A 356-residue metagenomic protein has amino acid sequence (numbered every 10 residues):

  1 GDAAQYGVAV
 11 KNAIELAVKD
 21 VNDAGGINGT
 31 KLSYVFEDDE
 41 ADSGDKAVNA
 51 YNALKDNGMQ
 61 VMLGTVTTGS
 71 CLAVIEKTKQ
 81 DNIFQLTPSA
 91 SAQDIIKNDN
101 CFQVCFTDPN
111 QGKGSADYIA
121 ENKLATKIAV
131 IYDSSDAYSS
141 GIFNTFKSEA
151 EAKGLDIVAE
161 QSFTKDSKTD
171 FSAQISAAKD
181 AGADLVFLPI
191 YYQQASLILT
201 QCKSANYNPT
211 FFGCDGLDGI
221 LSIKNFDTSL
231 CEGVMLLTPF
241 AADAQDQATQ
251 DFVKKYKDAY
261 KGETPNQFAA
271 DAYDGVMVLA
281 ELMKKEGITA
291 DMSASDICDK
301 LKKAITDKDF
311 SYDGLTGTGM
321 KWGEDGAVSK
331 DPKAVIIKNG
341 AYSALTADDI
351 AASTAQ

Functional and structural regions predicted by a protein language model:
G1-E15, E37-D45, V66-T67, I131-S140 (+3 more regions): Extracytoplasmic "Venus flytrap"
Y6-N12, A24-I95, F163-F171, S196 (+1 more regions): Beta-alpha junction/loop-to-helix N-cap segments that form part of ligand/metal-binding clefts
A47, V104-K127, S140-I142, K168-S172 (+4 more regions): Hydrophobic alpha-helical segments within soluble ligand-binding/sensing domains
L54-V66, L86-P88, A129-Y132, G182-Y192 (+3 more regions): Periplasmic-binding protein-like
T78-Q80, N144-L237: Extracellular/periplasmic bilobed ligand-binding domains
C101-S162, L185, L279: An alpha-beta-alpha
L199-Y273, Y342, D348-S353: Extracellular/periplasmic periplasmic-binding protein-like sensory domains
A259-N266, A280-Y342: Segments of small-molecule ligand-sensing domains
